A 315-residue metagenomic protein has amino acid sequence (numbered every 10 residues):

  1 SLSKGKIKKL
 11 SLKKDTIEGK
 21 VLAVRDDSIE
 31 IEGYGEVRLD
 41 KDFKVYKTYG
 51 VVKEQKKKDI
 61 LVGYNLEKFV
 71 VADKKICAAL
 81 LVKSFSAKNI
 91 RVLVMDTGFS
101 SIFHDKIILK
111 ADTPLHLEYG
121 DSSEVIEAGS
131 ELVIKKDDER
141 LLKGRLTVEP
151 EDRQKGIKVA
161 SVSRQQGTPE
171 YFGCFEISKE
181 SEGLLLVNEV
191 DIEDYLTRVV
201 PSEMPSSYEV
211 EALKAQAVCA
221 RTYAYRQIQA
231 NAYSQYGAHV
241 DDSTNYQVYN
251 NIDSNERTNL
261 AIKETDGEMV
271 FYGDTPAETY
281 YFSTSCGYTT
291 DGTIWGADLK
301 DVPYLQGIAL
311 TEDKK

Functional and structural regions predicted by a protein language model:
S1-K315: Conserved, single-site charged/polar hotspot
